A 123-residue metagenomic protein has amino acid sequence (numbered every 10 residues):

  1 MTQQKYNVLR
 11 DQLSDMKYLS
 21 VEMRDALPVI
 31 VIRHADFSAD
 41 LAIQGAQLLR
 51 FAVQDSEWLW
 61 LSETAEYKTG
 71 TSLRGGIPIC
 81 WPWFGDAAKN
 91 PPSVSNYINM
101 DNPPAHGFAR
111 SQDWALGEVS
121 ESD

Functional and structural regions predicted by a protein language model:
T2-D123: Surface-exposed acidic/polar loop and edge beta-strand patches at domain peripheries
